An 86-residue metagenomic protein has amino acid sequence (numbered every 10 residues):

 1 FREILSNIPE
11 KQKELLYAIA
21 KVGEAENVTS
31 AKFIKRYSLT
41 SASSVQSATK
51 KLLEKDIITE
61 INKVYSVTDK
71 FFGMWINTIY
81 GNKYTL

Functional and structural regions predicted by a protein language model:
F1-T40: Winged-helix-like regulatory helical subdomains adjacent to P-loop NTPase cores
K13, Q46, D69-K70: Non-catalytic, well-ordered alpha-helical scaffold segments
E26-V28, S43-S47, N77: Extended hydrophobic-aromatic, low-complexity segments
Y37-E54: Short amphipathic alpha-helical interaction segments
L53-K63: A short, conserved structural fragment
I61-S66, K70-F71: Short, Lys/Arg-rich nucleic-acid/phosphate-binding segment
F71-L86: Short, amphipathic alpha-helical interaction segments positioned at domain boundaries
